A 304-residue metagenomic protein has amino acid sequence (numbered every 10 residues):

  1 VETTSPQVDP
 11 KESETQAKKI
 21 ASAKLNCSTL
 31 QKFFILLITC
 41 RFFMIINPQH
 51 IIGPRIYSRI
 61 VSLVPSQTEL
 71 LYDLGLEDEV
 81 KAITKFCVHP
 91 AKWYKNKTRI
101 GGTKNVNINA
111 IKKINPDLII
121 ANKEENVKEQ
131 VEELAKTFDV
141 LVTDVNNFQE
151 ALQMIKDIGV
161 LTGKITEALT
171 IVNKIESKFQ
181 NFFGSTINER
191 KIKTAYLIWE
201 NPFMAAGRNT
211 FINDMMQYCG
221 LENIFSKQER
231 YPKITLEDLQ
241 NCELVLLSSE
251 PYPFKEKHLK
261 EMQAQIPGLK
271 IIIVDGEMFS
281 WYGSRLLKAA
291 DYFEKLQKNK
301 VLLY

Functional and structural regions predicted by a protein language model:
T4-S28: Low-acidity, Ser/Thr- and Arg-rich intrinsically disordered low-complexity segments
T4-S5, Q16, L30, L36-C40 (+2 more regions): N-terminal compositionally biased, intrinsically disordered segments and leader/signal-like regions
P10, C27-S28, F34-L36, F43: Short hydrophobic targeting helices and cationic amphipathic motifs that mediate membrane/organellar targeting
C40-Y304: N-terminal ligand-binding lobe of clamshell/alpha-beta domains
